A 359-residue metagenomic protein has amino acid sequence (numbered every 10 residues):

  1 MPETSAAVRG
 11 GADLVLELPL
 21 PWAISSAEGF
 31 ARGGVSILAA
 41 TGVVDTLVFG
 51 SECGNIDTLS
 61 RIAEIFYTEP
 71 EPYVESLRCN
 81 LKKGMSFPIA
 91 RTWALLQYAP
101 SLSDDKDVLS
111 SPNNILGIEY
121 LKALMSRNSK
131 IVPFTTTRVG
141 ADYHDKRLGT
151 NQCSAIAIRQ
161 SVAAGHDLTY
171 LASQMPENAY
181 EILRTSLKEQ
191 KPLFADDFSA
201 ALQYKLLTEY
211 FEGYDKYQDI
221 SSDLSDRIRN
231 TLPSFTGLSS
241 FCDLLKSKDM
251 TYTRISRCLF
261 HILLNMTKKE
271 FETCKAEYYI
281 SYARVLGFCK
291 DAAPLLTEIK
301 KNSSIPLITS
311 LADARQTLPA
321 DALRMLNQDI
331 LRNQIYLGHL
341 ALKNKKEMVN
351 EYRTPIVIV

Functional and structural regions predicted by a protein language model:
M1-E3, R9: N-terminal catalytic cores of NTP/NDP-binding nucleotidyl/phosphoryl-transfer enzymes
V8-R9, R147: Short glycine-biased active-site loop of nucleotidyltransferases that positions the nucleotide triphosphate and helps
D13: Receiver (REC) domain switch/active-site residues of two-component response regulators
L18-V359: Active-site cores that bind ATP or allylic diphosphates and position pyrophosphate for catalysis
